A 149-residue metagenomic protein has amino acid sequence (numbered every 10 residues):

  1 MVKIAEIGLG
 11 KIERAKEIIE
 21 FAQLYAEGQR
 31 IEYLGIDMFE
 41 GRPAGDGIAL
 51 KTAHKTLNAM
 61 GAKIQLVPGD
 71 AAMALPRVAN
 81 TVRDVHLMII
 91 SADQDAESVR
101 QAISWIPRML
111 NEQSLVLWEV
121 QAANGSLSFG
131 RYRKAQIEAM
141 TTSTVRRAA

Functional and structural regions predicted by a protein language model:
V2-A149: S-adenosylmethionine/decaboxylated-SAM
